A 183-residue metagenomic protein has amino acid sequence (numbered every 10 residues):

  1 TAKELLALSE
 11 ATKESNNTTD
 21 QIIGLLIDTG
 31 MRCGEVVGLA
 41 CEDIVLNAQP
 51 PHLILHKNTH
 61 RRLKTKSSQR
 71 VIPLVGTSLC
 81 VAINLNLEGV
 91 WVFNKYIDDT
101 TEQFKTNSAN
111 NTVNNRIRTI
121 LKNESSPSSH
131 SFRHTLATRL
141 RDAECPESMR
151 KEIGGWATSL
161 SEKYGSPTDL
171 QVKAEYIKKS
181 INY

Functional and structural regions predicted by a protein language model:
T1-C33, V37: Basic, Lys/Arg- and aromatic-enriched nucleic-acid-binding interface segment
L5, P73-E124: Active-site/catalytic core of tyrosine-dependent DNA strand-transfer enzymes
E10, E14-T19, T29, W91 (+1 more regions): Short, basic (Lys/Arg/His-rich) helix/loop patches that form interaction surfaces in the mid-to-C-terminal regions
E10, G38, L46, K163-S166: Phosphate-coordinating loops and pocket residues in cytosolic domains that bind phosphorylated ligands
T12-E14, H60-Q69, Y96-K105, N123-S128: Short, contiguous acidic/charged loop-to-helix segments that flank catalytic cores in large enzymes
D20-I22, L53, I83, S129-F132: Tryptophan-centric aromatic hotspots in well-structured domains and transmembrane helices
T29, G38-V81: Conserved tyrosine-mediated DNA breakage-rejoining catalytic core shared by Y-recombinases
L79, G154-Y183: Catalytic-site neighborhood detector that most strongly recognizes the C-terminal catalytic loop/helix of tyrosine
